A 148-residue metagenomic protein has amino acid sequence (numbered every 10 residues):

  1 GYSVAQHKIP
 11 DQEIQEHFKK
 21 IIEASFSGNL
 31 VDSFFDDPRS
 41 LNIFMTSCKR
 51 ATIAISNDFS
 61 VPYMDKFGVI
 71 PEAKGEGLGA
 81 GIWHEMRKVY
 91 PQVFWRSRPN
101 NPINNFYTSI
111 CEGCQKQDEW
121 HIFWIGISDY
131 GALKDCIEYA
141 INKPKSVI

Functional and structural regions predicted by a protein language model:
G1-V93, N101, E112, H121-I148: C-terminal catalytic "cap/lid" subdomain
Y107: Conserved active-site tyrosine of GNAT-family acetyltransferases
I110-K116: Conserved acetyl-CoA-binding loop of GNAT-fold acetyltransferases
